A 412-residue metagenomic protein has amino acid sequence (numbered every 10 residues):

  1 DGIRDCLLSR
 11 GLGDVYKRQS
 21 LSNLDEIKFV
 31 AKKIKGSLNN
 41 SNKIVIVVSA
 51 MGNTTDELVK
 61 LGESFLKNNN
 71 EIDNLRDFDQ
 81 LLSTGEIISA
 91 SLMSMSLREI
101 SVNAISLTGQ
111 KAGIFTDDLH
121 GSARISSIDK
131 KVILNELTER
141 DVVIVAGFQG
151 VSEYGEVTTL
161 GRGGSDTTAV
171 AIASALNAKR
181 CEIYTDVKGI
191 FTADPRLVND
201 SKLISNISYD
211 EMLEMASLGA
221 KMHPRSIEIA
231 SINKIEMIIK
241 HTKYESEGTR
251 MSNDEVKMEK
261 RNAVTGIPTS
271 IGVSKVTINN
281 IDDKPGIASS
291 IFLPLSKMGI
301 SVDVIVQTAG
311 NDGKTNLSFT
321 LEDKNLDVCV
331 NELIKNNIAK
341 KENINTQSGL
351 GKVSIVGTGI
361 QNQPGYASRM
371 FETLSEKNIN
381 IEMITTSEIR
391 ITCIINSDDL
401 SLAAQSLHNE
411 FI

Functional and structural regions predicted by a protein language model:
D1-L12: Positively charged, low-complexity/disordered segments
R10-I227, T320, I395-N396: Nucleotide/pyrophosphate-binding catalytic subdomain
N42, V102, I235, I300 (+1 more regions): Short phosphate-binding/catalytic loops that engage adenosine nucleotides
M51, V187-G189, N233-M237, H241-S246 (+4 more regions): Glycine-rich beta-alpha junction loops
R180-Y184, M237-I239, D303, M383: Short hydrophobic alpha-helical runs that function as membrane-insertion/retention elements
A216-S252, M258-A263, I267-N279: A conserved active-site cap/scaffold subdomain adjacent to cofactor or substrate pockets
R250-I412: A conserved regulatory-domain signal marking ACT and ACT-like small-molecule sensing domains and adjacent regulatory
